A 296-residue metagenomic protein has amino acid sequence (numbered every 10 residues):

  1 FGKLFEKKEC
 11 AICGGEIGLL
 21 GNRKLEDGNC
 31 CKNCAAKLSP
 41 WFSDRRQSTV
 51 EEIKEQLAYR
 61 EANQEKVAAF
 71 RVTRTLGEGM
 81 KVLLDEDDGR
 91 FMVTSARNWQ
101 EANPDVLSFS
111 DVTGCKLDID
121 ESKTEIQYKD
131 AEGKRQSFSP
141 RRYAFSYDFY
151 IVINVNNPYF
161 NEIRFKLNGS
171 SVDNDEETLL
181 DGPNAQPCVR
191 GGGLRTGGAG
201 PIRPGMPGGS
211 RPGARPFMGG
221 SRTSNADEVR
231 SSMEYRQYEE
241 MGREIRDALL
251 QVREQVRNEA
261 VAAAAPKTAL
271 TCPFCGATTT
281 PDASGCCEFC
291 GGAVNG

Functional and structural regions predicted by a protein language model:
L4-K24: Short recognition patches in nucleic-acid-associated and regulatory proteins
F5-C10, G28, A269, S284: Residues immediately within or flanking Cys/His clusters that coordinate Zn2+ in small zinc-binding modules
C10-C13, C31-C34, C272-C275, C287-C290: Short cysteine-rich clusters marking metal-coordination/redox-active sites
G18-L19, S39, T280, N295: Short functional micro-motifs and their immediate structural scaffolds
L20-N29, T280-C286: Short linker/helix segments within small regulatory modules
C30-D44, C290-G296: Short Cys/His-rich micro-motifs in 6-15 aa windows
L38-D105: Anionic N-terminal interaction surfaces
C115-P266: Acidic, Ser/Thr- and proline-rich intrinsically disordered linker/docking segments of eukaryotic scaffolds
